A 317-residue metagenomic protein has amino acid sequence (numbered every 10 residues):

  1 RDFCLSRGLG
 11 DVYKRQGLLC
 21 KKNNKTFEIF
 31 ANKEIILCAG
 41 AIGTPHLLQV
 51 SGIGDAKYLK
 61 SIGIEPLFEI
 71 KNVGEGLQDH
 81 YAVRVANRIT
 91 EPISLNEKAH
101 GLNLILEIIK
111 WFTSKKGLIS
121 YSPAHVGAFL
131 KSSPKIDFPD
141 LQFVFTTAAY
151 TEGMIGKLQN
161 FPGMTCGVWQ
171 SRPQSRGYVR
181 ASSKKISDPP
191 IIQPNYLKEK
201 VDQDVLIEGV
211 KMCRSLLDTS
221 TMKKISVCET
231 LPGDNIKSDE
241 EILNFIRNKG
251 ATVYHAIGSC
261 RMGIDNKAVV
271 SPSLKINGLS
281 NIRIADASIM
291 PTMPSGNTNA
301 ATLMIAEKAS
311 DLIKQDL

Functional and structural regions predicted by a protein language model:
R1-Y13: Single conserved hydrophobic/aromatic residue that forms the stacking wall/gate of nucleotide- or nucleobase-binding
D11-K14, K21, V270-P272, I276-N277: Short, acidic, Ser/Thr-enriched surface-loop or helix-capping motifs
Y13-Q16, D316: Short, low-complexity export/processing leader segments characterized by acidic and small residues
K14, C20, C38, S171-S175: Glycine-rich, acidic and aromatic/proline-enriched surface loops and short helix-turn segments that act as binding
L18-K110, L118: Glycine-rich loop(s) and the adjacent beta-strand/alpha-helix scaffold that form part
T90-I93, I108-A301, A309-L317: FAD-dependent oxidoreductase catalytic-site/capping-region signature
